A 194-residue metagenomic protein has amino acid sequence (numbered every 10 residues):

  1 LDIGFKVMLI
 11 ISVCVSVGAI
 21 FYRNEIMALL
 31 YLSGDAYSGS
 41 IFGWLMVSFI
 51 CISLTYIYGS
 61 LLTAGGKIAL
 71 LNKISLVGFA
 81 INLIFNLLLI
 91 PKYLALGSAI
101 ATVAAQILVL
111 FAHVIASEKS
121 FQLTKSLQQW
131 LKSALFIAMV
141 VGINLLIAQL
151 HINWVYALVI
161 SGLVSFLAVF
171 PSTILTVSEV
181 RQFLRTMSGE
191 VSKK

Functional and structural regions predicted by a protein language model:
L1-S75: Specific pore-lining/lateral-gate transmembrane helices of multi-pass inner-membrane transport and insertion machines
I3-V7, V17, F49-I57, S75-I84 (+2 more regions): Hydrophobic alpha-helical transmembrane bundles that constitute the permease/transmembrane domains of multi-pass
S16-N24, L29, W44, L83 (+6 more regions): Membrane-embedded alpha-helical segments of multi-pass transporters/permeases
Y37-I41, K125, Q129-S133, I137 (+1 more regions): Residue-level signature of transmembrane alpha-helical entry/exit and packing/kink sites in multi-pass membrane
Y58-G66, V114-Q128: Alpha-helical transmembrane segments
A69, L76-F111, G142-L163: Membrane-interface helix-loop junctions in multi-pass transport and translocation proteins
S120-A134, R181-G189, K193: Interhelical loop/hinge segments that connect adjacent transmembrane helices in multipass membrane
L145-K194: Membrane-proximal transmembrane or re-entrant/amphipathic helices at the cytosolic face
